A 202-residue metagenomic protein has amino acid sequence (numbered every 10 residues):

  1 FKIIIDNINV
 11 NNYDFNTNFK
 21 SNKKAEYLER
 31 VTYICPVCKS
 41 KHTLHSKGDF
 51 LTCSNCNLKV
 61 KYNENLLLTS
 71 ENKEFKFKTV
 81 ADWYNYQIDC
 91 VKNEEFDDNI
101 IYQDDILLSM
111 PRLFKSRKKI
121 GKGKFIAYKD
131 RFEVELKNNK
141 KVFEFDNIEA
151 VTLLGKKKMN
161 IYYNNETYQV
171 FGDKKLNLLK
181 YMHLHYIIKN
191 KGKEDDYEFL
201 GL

Functional and structural regions predicted by a protein language model:
F1-L107, V151-L153, M159-L202: Non-catalytic C-terminal accessory region of glycerolipid acyltransferases and related lyso-lipid remodeling enzymes
E26, L44, S116-K118, F125 (+2 more regions): Sterically constrained small-residue positions within well-ordered secondary structures of folded domains
N99-N139: Conserved beta-hairpin
I126-K158: Phosphoinositide-dependent membrane-docking surfaces
